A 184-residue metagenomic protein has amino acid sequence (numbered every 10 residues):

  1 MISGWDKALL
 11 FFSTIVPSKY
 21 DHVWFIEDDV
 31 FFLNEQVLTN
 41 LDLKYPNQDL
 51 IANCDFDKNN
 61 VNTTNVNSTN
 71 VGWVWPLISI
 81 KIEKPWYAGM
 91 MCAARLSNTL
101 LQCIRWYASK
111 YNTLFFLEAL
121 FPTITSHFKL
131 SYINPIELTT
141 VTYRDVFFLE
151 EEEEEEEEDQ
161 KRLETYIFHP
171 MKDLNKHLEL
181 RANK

Functional and structural regions predicted by a protein language model:
M1-K19: Active-site-proximal specificity loops/subdomain of glycosyltransferases
M1-K7, N47, D159-K161: Short, surface-exposed loop and linker segments with low hydrophobicity and enrichment for Pro/Ser/Thr
A8-F12, F25, V37-N40, F121: Short, hydrophobic/aromatic alpha-helical segments in well-folded domains
P17-S18, Y45, Y87, D159-Q160: Extracellular/periplasmic catalytic domains that process cell-envelope and extracellular macromolecules
Y20-D29: Short beta-strand-to-loop acidic/aromatic patch adjacent to the donor-nucleotide binding site
W24, L50-N53, N134: Structural recognition of the beta-strand scaffold that forms the well-ordered cores of secreted hydrolase catalytic
F31-S126, L178: Conserved catalytic core of nucleotide-sugar-dependent glycosyltransferases
Y107-K184: C-terminal catalytic/acceptor-binding lobe
